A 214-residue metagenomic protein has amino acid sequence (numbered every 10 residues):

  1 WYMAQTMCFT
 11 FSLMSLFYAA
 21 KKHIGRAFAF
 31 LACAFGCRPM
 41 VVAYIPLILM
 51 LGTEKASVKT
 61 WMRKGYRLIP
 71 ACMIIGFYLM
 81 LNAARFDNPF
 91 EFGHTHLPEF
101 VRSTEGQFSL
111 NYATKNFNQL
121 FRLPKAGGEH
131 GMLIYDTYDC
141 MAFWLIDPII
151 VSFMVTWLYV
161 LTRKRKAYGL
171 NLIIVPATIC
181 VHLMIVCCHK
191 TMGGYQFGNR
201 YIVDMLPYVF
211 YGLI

Functional and structural regions predicted by a protein language model:
W1-I214: Membrane-proximal envelope and lipid/glycan-remodeling enzymes
